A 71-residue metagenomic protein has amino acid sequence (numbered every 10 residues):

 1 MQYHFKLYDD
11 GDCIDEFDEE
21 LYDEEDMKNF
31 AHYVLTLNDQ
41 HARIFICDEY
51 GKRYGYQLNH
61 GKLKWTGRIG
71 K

Functional and structural regions predicted by a protein language model:
M1-D15: Short aromatic-glycine-(Arg/Gly/Cys) micro-motifs in beta-strand/loop hairpins
Y3-L7, A31, I44-I46, Y56: Hydrophobic beta-strand residues in large extracellular and virion-surface proteins
L7-D9, L21, V34-L37, E49: Prokaryotic Sec-type signal peptides and long signal-anchor helices with extended Leu/Ile/Val-rich h-regions
D12-E25: A short, exposed loop/beta-hairpin motif centered on an aromatic-Gly-Thr core
Y22-R43: A short, charged, amphipathic alpha-helix used as a generic interaction element across diverse proteins
T36-K71: Short, mixed-charge low-complexity intrinsically disordered segments
